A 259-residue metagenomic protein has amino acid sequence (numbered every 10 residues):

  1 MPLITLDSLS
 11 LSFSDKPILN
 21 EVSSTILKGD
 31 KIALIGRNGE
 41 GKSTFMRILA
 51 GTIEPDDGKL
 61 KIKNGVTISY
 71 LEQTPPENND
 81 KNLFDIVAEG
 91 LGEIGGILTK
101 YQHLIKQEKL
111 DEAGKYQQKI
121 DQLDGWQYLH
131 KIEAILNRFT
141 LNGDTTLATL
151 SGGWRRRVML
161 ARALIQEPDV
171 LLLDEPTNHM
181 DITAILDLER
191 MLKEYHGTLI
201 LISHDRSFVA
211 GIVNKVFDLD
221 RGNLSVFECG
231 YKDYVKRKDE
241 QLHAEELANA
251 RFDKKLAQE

Functional and structural regions predicted by a protein language model:
M1-R251: ABC ATP-binding cassette signature C-motif
A250-E259: Short cytosolic helices in intracellular loops of multi-pass membrane proteins
